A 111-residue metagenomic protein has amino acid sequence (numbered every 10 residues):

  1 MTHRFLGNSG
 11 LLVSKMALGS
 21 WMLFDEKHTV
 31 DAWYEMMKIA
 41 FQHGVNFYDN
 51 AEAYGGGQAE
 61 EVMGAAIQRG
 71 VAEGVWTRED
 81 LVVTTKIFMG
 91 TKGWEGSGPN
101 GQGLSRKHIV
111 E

Functional and structural regions predicted by a protein language model:
M1-V82: N-terminal binding-site loop/beta-alpha segment at the start of enzyme catalytic domains that lines or forms
F24-K27, Q42, K92-E111: Glycine/proline-rich, positively charged, aromatic-decorated active-site loop/lid region on the catalytic face
R69-E73, M89, P99-N100: Mature, folded catalytic cores of secreted/periplasmic enzymes
